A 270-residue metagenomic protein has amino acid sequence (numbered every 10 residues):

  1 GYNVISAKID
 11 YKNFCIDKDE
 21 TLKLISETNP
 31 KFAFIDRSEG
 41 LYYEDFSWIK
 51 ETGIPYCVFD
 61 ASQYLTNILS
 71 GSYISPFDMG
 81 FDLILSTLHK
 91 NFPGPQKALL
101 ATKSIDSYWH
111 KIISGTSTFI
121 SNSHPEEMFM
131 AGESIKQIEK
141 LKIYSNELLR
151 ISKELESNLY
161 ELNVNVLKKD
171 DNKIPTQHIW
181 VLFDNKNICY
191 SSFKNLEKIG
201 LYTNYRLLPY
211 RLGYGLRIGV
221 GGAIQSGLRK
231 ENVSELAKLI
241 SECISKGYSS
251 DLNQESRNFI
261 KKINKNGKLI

Functional and structural regions predicted by a protein language model:
G1, I5-Y11, C189, G200 (+1 more regions): Extended interaction regions within the primary functional domain
G1-N165, G213, V220, S226-L228: Conserved PLP-enzyme active-site core in the AAT-like
F46, E147, S192-N195, L207-L208 (+2 more regions): Composition- and surface-driven signal marking solvent-exposed, interaction-prone regions in large proteins
T52, E154, N158-L162, S191-I199 (+1 more regions): Generic non-transmembrane alpha-helical segments
L83-G94, S192-E197, Q225-S241: Short, basic, helix/turn surface patches
N122-P125, K140-L148, L159-D171, N204-L208 (+2 more regions): Flexible, glycine/charged-enriched surface loops at secondary-structure junctions
N165-R229: Conserved PLP-binding catalytic core of the aspartate aminotransferase-like
L212-I270: PLP-dependent enzyme catalytic core of the Aspartate aminotransferase-like
